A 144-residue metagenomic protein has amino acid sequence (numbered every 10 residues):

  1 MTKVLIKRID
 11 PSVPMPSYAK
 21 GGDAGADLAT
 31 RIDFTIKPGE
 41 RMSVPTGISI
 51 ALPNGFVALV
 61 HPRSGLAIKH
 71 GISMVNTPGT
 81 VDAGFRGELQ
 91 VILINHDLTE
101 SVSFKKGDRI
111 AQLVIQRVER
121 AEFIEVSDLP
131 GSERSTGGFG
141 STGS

Functional and structural regions predicted by a protein language model:
M1-S144: DUTPase catalytic domain/fold
